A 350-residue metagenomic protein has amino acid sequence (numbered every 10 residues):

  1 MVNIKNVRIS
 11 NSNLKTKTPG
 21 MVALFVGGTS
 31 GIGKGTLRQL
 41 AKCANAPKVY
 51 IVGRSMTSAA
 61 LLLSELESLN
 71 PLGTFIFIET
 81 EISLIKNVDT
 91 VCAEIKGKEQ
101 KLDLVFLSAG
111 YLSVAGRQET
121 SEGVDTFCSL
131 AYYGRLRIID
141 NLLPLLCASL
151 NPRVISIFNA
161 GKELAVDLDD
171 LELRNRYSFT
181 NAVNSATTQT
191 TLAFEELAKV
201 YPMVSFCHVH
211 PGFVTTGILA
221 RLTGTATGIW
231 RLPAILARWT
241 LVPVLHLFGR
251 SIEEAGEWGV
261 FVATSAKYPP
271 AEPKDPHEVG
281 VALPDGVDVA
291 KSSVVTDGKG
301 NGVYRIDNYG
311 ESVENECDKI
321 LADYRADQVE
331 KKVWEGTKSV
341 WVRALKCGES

Functional and structural regions predicted by a protein language model:
M1-I78, E94, K98, D169-S350: NAD(P)H-dependent oxidoreductase Rossmann-fold/reductase module
V26, Q100-G110, I155-F158, C207-P211: Rossmann-fold scaffold of SDR-type NAD(P)-dependent oxidoreductases
E79-K101: Conserved Rossmann-fold cofactor-binding substructure of NAD(P)-dependent oxidoreductases
L102, L146-V166, P202-S205: Active-site loop of short-chain dehydrogenase/reductase
L112, K162-E163, V214-T215: Conserved sequence/active-site signature of Rossmann-fold short-chain dehydrogenase/reductase
L112-A131, R174-R176: Short alpha-helical oligomerization interface
F127-I139, I155, F179-A186: Short alpha-helix in the Rossmann-fold core of NAD(P)-dependent oxidoreductases
L130-N151, E195-K199: Amphipathic alpha-helical dimer-interface segment in Rossmann-like NAD(P)H-dependent oxidoreductases
